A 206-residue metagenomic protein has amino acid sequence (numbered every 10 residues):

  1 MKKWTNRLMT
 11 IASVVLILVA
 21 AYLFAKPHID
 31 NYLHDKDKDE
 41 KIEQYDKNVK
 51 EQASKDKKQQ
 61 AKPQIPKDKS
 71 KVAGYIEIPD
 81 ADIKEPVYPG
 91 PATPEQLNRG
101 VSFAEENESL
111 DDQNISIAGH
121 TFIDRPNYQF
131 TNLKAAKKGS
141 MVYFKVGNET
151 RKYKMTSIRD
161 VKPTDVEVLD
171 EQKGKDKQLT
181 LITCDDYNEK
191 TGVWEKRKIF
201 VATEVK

Functional and structural regions predicted by a protein language model:
M1-L16: N-terminal Sec-pathway targeting helices
T10, I17-K206: Solvent-exposed, non-transmembrane regions of membrane-associated and secreted proteins
